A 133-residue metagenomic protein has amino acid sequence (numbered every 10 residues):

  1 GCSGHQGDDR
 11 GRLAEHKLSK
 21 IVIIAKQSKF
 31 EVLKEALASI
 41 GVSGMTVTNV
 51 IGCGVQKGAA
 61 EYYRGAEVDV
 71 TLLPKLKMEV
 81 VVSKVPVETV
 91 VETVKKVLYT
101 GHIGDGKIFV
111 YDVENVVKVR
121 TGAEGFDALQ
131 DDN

Functional and structural regions predicted by a protein language model:
G1-N133: Positively charged, small/polar-rich N-terminal and surface patches that mediate targeting and assembly and bind
